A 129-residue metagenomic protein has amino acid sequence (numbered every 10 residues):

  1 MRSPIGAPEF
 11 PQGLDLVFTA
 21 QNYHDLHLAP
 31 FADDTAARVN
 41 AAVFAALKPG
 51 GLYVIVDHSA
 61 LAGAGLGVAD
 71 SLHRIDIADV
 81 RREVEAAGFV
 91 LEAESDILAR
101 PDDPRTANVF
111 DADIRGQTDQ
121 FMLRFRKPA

Functional and structural regions predicted by a protein language model:
M1-P8: S-adenosyl-L-methionine
P8-Q21: A short acidic, Gly/Pro-enriched loop at the edge of an enzyme's catalytic core that lines a small-molecule cofactor
D25-A32: Surface-exposed cleft-lining segments at the edges of enzyme active sites
D33-P49: A short glycine-rich, Lys/Arg-flanked "PGG" loop and its adjoining helix->strand segment in the class I
G65-E94: Conserved Class I S-adenosyl-L-methionine
A87, P104-A129: Core SAM-dependent methyltransferase catalytic element
